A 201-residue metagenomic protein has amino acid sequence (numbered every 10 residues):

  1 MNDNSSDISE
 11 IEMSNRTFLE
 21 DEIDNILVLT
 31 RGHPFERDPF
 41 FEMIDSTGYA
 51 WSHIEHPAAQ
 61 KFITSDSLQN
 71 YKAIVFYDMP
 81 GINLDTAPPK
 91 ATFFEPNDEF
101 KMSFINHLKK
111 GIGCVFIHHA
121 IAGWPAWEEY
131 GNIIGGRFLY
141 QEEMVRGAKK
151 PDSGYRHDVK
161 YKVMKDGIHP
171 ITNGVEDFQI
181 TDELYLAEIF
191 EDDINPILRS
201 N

Functional and structural regions predicted by a protein language model:
N4-K72: Aromatic-Pro/Gly-enriched surface loop or interdomain linker that acts as a lid/target-recognition segment
E22, D38, E42, G136 (+1 more regions): Catalytic beta-strand/loop cores that center a nucleophilic Ser/Cys/Thr and support acyl-enzyme chemistry
L29-H33, I54-P57, F76-P80, I117-I121 (+1 more regions): Active-site-proximal beta-strand/loop segments in catalytic clefts of secreted hydrolases
F41-I44, P88-A91, E129-N132: Short, glycine/charged-enriched secondary-structure capping and boundary segments
M43-A50, Y77, H107-K110, I133: Structured segments of extracytoplasmic/periplasmic soluble domains in secreted or envelope-associated proteins
W51-I54, K90-F94, V175: Short, flexible loop segments at the rims of nucleotide/cofactor-binding pockets, characterized by
L68-W127: Short alpha-beta junction capping motif
